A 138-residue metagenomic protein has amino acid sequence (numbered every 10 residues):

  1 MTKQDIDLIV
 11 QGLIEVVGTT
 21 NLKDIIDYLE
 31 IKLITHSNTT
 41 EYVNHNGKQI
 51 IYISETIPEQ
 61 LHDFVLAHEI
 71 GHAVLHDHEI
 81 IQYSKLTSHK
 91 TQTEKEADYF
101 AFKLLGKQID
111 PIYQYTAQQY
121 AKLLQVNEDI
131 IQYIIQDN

Functional and structural regions predicted by a protein language model:
M1-N138: Active-site hotspot residues in diverse enzymes, especially metal/ion-binding acidic/histidine motifs
